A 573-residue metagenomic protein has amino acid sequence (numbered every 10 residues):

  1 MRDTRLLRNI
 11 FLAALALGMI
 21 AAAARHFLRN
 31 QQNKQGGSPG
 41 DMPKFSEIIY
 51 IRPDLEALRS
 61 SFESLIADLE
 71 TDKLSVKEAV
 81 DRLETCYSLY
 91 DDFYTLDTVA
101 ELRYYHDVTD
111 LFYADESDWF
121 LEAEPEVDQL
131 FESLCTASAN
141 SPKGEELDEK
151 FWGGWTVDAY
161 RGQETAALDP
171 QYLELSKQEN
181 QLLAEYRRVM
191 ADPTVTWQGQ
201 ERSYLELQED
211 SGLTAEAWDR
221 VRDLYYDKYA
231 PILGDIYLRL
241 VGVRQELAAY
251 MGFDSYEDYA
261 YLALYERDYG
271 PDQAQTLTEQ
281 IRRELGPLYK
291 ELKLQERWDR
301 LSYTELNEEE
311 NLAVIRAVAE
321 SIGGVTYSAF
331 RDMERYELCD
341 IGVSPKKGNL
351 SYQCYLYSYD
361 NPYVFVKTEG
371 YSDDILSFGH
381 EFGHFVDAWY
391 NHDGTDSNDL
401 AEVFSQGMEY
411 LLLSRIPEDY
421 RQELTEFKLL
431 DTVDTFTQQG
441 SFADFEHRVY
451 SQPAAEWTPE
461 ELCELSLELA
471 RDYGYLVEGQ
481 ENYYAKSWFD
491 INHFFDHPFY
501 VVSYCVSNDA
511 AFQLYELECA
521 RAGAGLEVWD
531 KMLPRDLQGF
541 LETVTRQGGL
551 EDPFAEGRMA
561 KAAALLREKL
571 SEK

Functional and structural regions predicted by a protein language model:
R8-A24: Hydrophobic alpha-helical topogenic segments used for membrane insertion/localization
L28-N307: A well-structured
Y160-G162, E418, Q439, A443 (+2 more regions): C-terminal, non-catalytic "cap/extension" segments appended to globular domains
T278-Y289, N307-M333: Zn2+-dependent metallopeptidase catalytic core
E284, N391, D396-T435, S507: Post-HExxH zinc-binding segment in Zn-dependent metallohydrolases
C339-N361: Catalytic zinc-binding patch centered on the HExxH motif and its immediate surroundings that defines zinc-dependent
Y359, Y363-F378: Short pre-active-site segment immediately N-terminal to the catalytic Zn-binding motif
S377, E381, F385, W389 (+1 more regions): Catalytic glutamate of the conserved HExxH
